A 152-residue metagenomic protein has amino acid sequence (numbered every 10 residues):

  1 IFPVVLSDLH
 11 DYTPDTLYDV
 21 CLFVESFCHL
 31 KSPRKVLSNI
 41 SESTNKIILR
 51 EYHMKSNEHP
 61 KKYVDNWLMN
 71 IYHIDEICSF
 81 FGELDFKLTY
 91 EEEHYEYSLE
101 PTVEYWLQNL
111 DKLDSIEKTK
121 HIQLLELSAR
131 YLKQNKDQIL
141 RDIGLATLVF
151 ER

Functional and structural regions predicted by a protein language model:
I1-D11: Conserved SAM-binding strand-loop segment of SAM-dependent methyltransferases
L9-T16, K31: Short conserved loop adjoining the S-adenosyl-L-methionine
L22: A conserved beta-strand element that flanks and buttresses the S-adenosyl-L-methionine
E25-L30: A short His-aromatic
R34-L49: A short glycine-rich, Lys/Arg-flanked "PGG" loop and its adjoining helix->strand segment in the class I
L49-N70: Short, glycine-/aromatic-enriched active-site segment of Class I SAM-dependent methyltransferases
L68-E91: Short alpha-helix
Y90-R152: Conserved Class I S-adenosyl-L-methionine
